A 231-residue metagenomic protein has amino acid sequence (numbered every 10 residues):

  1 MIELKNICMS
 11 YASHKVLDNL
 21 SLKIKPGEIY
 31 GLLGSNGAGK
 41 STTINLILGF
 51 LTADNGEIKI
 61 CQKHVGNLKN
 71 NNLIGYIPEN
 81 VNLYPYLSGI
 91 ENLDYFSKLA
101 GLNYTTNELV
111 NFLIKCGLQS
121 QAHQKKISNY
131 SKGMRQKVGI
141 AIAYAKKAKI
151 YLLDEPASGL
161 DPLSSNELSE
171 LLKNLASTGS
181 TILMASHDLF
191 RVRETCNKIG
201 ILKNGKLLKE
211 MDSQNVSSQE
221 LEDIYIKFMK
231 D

Functional and structural regions predicted by a protein language model:
G56-N72, K209: Conserved ABC transporter NBD signature motif
D94, K98, T106-A122: Conserved ABC ATPase "signature" region
Y151-D154: Catalytic Walker B motif of ABC-type/P-loop ATPase nucleotide-binding domains
S186-H187: H-loop/switch region of ABC-family ATPase nucleotide-binding domains
